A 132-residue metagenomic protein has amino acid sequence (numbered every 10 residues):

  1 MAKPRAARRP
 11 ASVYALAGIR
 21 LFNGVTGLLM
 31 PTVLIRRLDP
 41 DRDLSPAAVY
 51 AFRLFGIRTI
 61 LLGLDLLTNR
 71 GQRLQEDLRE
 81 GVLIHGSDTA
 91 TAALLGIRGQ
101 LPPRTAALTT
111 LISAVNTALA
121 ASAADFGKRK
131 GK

Functional and structural regions predicted by a protein language model:
M1-K132: Short amphipathic, positively biased membrane-proximal segments that drive organelle/inner-membrane targeting
